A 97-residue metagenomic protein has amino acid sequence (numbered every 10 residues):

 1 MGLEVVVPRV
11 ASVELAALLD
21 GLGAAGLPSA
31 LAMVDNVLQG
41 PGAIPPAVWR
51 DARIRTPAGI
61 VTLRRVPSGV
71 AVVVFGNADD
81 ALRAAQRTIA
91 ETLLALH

Functional and structural regions predicted by a protein language model:
M1, D20-A25, Q39-P41, A58 (+2 more regions): Feature targets compositionally biased, intrinsically disordered low-complexity regions with long contiguous runs
M1-L31: Short, extreme N-terminal segment that most often corresponds to the first beta-strand
A17, G23, L38-Q39, I54 (+1 more regions): Low-complexity, compositionally biased segments
L18-D20, L31, D35, V74-G76 (+1 more regions): Generic detector of ordered, mature protein regions
L22-A25, V34, P41, A85 (+1 more regions): Low-complexity, intrinsically disordered/propeptide-like segments
P28-T56: Ser/Thr-rich, low-complexity intrinsically disordered terminal regions
A47-H97: Charged interaction segments
